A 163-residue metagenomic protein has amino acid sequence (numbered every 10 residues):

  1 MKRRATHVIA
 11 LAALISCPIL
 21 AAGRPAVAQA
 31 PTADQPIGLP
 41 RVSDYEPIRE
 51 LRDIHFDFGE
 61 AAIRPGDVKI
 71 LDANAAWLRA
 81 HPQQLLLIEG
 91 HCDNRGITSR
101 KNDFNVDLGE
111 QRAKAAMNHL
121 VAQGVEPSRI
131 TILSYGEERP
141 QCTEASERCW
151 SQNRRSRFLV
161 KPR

Functional and structural regions predicted by a protein language model:
M1-A12: Bacterial N-terminal signal peptides that target proteins for export
A13-S16, F56: Core hydrophobic alpha-helical transmembrane segments of single-pass membrane proteins
S16-P25: C-terminal segment of classical bacterial N-terminal signal peptides
I19, Y45-P47, R79, Q123 (+1 more regions): Sterically constrained small-residue positions within well-ordered secondary structures of folded domains
R24-L85, P162-R163: Periplasmic peptidoglycan-binding/tethering modules of Gram-negative envelope proteins
L87-H91: Glycine- and acidic-rich phosphate- and metal-coordinating loops
C92-R163: Periplasmic OmpA-like peptidoglycan-binding domain that tethers envelope proteins to the cell wall
